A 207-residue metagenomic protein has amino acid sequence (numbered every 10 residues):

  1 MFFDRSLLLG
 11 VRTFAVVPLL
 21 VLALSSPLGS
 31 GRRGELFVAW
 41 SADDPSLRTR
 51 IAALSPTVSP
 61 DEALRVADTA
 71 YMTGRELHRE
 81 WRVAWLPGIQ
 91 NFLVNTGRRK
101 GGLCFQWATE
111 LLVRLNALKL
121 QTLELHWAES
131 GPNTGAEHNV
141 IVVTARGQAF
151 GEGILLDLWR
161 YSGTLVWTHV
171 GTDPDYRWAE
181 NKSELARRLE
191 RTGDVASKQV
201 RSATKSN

Functional and structural regions predicted by a protein language model:
F2-A15: Bacterial N-terminal signal peptides that target proteins for export
F14-S25: Bacterial N-terminal signal peptides
S26-D43: Bacterial Sec signal peptide processing site at the extreme N-terminus
W40, P56-A63, G97-A108: Solvent-exposed, acidic/flexible segments
S46-F92: Secondary-structure boundary elements
N91-W127, N133-G135: Mid-length scaffold segments of soluble, non-membrane domains
N116-L165: Hydrophobic/aromatic-rich core segments of domains that either
G147-N207: A recognition module on extended beta-rich or small alphabeta surfaces enriched in W/G with H and D/E
